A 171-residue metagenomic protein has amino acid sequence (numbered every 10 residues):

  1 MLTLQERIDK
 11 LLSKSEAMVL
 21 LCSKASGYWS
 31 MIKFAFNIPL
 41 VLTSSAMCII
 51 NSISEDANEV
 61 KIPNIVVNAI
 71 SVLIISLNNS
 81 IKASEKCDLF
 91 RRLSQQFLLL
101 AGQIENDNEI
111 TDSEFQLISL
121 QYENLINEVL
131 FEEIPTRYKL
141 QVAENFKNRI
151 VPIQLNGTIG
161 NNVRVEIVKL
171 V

Functional and structural regions predicted by a protein language model:
M1-L42, I49, E59-P63, I74-V171: Conserved non-transmembrane functional hotspots
I50-S54: Helix-loop junctions at the membrane-solvent interface of multi-pass transporters, primarily the C-terminal
